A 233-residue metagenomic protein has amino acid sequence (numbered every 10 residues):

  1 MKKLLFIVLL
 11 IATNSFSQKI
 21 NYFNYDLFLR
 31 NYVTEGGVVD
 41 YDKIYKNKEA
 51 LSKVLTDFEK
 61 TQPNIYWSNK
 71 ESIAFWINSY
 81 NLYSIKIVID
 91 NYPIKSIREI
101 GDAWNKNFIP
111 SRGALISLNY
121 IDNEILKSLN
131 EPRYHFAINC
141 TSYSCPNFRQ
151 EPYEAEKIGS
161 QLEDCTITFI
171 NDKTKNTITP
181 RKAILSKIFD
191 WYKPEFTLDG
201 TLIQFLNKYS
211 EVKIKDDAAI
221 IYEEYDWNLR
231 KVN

Functional and structural regions predicted by a protein language model:
K3-T13: Sec-dependent N-terminal signal peptides
A12-I20: Bacterial Sec-dependent signal peptides at the C-terminal "C-region" and cleavage site
K19-N233: Interaction/scaffold regions that mediate signaling and macromolecular assembly across diverse proteins
